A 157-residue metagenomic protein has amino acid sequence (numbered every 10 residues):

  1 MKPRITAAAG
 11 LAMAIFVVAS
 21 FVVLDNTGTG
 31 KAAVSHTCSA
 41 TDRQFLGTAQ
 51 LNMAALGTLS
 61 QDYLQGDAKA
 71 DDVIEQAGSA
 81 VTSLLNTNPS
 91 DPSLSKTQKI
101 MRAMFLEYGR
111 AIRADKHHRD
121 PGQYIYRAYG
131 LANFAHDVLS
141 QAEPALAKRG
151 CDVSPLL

Functional and structural regions predicted by a protein language model:
M1-R4: Positively charged n-region of N-terminal signal peptides that target proteins for export
A8-S20: Hydrophobic membrane-insertion alpha-helices, especially the h-region of bacterial N-terminal signal peptides
A9-L11, Q50, F105, F134: Enrichment for repetitive, rod-forming helical segments
A14, L24-T27, D62, T87-N88 (+4 more regions): Low-complexity, intrinsically disordered/propeptide-like segments
V17-T37: C-terminal region of N-terminal signal peptides and the immediate post-cleavage residues of exported proteins
S20, T37, N86-D91, A145: A subset of signal/propeptide-processing and intrinsically disordered low-complexity segments in secreted/extracellular
A33-I74, R110-L157: C-terminal amphipathic alpha-helix
A77-N133: Long, amphipathic, charge-rich alpha-helical segments that form helical bundles/coiled-coils
